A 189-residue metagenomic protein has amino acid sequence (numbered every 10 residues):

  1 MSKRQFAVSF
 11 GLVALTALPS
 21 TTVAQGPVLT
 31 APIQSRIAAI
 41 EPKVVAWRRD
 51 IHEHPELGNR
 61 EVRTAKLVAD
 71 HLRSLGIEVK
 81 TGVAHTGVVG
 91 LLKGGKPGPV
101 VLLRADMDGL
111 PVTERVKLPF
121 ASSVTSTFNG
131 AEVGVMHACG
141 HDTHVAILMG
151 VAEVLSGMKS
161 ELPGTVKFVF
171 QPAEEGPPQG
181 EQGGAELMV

Functional and structural regions predicted by a protein language model:
M1-F10: Bacterial N-terminal signal peptides that target proteins for export
V8, H144-I147: Intrinsic structural disorder/low-complexity segments
S9-S20: Bacterial N-terminal signal peptides
A14-L15, V151, P177: Alpha-helical transmembrane segments and their juxtamembrane interfaces
Q25-H137, A146-K167: Acidic/His- and Gly-rich active-site-bordering loop/insert found across diverse amide/peptide-bond hydrolases
L162-V189: Fold-level recognition of mixed alpha/beta catalytic cores in primary-metabolism enzymes, strongest
